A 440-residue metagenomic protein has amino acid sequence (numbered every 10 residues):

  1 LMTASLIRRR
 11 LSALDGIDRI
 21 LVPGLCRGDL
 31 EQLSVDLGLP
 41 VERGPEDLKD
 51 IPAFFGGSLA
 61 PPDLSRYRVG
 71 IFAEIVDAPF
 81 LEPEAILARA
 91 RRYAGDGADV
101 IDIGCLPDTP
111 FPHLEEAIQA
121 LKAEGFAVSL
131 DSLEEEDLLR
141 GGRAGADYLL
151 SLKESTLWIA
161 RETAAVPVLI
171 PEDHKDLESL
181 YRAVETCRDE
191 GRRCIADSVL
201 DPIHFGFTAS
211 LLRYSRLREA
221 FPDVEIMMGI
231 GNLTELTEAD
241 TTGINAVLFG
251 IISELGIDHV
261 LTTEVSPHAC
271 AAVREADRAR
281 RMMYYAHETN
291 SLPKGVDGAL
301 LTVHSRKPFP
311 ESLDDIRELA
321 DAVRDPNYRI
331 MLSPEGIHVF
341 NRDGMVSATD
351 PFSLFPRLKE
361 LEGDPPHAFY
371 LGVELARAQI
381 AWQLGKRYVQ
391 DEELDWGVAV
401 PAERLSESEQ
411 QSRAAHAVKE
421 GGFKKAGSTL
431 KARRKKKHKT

Functional and structural regions predicted by a protein language model:
L1-L64, A286, D297-T440: Long, compositionally biased, glycine/small-hydrophobic-enriched stretches that function as flexible linkers, tethers
M2-T3, L25-Q32, P52-A53, P107-Q119 (+5 more regions): Active-site-adjacent beta->alpha loops and helix N-cap segments on the catalytic face of soluble alpha/beta enzymes
G24-L25, A73-F80, E84, S129-E136 (+2 more regions): Glycine-rich beta-to-alpha transition loops that act as phosphate-gripper elements at the mouths of alpha/beta enzyme
G38, R66-V69, D108-R140, E162-L169 (+2 more regions): Alpha-helix-loop-beta-strand connector modules within alpha/beta enzyme cores
V41-E46, I101-P107, G125-E134, G145-I159 (+2 more regions): Catalytic beta/alpha-barrel core
Y67-A88, E172-K175, L233-T242: Active-site mouth loops of central-metabolism enzymes
L81-Y93, E134, L138, L180 (+1 more regions): Short, acidic/polar
E162-T302: Catalytic alpha/beta core domains of metabolic enzymes, predominantly
